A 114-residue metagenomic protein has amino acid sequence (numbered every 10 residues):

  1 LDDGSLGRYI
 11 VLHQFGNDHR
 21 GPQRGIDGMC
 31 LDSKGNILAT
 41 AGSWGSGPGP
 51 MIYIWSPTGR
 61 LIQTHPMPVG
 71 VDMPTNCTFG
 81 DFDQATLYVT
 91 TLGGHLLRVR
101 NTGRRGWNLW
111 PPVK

Functional and structural regions predicted by a protein language model:
L1-G21, Y53-V69: Blade-edge beta-strand/turn elements of extracellular beta-propeller and related beta-sheet repeat scaffolds
L1-L6, I26, S43-P50: Surface loops at the rim/top face of extracytoplasmic beta-rich domains
L1-S5, R100-L109: Short loop/turn segments immediately following beta-strands, especially the blade-tip and inter-blade linker loops
Y9-H13, L109-K114: A short helix->beta-strand "capping" segment at the edge of beta-propeller domains
F15-T40, V69-T86: Beta-rich, blade/repeat-based domains predominating in secreted/periplasmic proteins but also intracellular
K34, W44-T64, D72-F82, L87 (+1 more regions): Flexible "stalk/tail and boundary" regions
P50, G94-H95: Loop/turn residues immediately N-terminal
